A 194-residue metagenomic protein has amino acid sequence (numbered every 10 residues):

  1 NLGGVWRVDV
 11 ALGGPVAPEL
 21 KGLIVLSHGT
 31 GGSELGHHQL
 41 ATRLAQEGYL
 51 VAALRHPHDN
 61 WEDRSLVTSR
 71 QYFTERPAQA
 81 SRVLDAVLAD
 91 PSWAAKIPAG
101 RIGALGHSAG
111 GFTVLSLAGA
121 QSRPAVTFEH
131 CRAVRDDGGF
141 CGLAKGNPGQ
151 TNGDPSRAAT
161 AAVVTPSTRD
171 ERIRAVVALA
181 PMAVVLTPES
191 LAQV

Functional and structural regions predicted by a protein language model:
N1-I24: Domain-level recognition of soluble alpha/beta enzyme cores, biased toward histidine phosphatases/phosphomutases
P15, K145-V194: The feature captures the conserved acid-bearing segment of alpha/beta-hydrolase catalytic domains
K21, H28-G32: Active-site glycine-rich loops that stabilize anionic/oxyanionic intermediates across multiple enzyme folds
L26-G29, A53: Structural cue for short, hydrophobic secondary-structure segments
G31-R43, N60-R82: Catalytic nucleophile-loop/oxyanion-hole region of alpha/beta-hydrolase and closely related hydrolase-like folds
S69-A99, S116, Q121, A125-S167: Alpha/beta-hydrolase active-site loop
P98-G103, A175-V177: Residue in the alpha/beta-hydrolase core beta-strand immediately N-terminal to the catalytic nucleophile
G106-G110, V114: Gly/Ala-rich beta-loop-alpha elbow adjacent to hydrolase catalytic centers
